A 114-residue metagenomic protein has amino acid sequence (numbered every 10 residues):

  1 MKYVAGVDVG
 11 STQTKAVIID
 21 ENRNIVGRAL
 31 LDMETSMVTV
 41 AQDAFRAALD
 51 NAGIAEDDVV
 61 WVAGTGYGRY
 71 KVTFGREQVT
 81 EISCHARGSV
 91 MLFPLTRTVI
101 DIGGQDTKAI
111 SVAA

Functional and structural regions predicted by a protein language model:
M1-E81: N-terminal glycine/serine-rich phosphate-binding loop of ATP-dependent small-molecule kinases, especially carbohydrate
Y67-A114: Conserved phosphate-binding catalytic cores of ATP/NTP-utilizing and phosphoryl-transfer enzymes
